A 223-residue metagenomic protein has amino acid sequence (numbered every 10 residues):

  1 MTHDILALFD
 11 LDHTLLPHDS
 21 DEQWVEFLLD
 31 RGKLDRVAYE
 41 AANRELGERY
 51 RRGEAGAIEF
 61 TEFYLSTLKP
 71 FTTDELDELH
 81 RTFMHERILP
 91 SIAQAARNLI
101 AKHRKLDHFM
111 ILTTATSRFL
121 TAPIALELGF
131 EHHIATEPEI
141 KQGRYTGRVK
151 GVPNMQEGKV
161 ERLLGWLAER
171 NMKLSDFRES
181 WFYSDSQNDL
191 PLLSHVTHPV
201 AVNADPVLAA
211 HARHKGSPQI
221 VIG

Functional and structural regions predicted by a protein language model:
M1-R52: Active-site neighborhood of HAD-like aspartate-dependent phosphohydrolases
T2-D4, E78, H85-I111, A115-G223: C-terminal cap/substrate-recognition subdomain and adjoining C-terminal extension of metal-dependent phosphatase-like
H18, E40, E54, I58 (+2 more regions): Electropositive phosphate-/nucleotide-binding environments in soluble metabolic enzymes
S20-V25, T73, T136, V149 (+1 more regions): Active-site phosphate-binding/coordination module
D21-W24, F60, K141-R148: Acidic/polar active-site rim loop that often engages polyanionic ligands
D35-V37, E45-A57, T73-E75, F109 (+1 more regions): Conserved alpha/beta cores of soluble small-molecule-handling proteins
R51-T61, I134, E139: Small-residue-rich anion-binding loops in enzyme active sites
E59-A95: Metal-dependent phosphoesterase signature
